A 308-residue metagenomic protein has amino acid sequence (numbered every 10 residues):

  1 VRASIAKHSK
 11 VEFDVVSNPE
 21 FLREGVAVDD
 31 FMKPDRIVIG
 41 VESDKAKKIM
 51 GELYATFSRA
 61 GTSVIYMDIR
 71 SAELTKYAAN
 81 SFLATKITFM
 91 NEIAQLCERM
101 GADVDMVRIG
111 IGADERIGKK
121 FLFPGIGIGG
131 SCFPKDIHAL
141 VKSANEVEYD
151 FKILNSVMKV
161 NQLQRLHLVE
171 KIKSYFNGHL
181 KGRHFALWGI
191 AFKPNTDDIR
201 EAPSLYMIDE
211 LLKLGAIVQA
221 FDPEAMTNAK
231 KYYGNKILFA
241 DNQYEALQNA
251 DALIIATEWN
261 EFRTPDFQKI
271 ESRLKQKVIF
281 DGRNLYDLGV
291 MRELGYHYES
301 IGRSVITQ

Functional and structural regions predicted by a protein language model:
V1-Q308: Structural/interface elements that position substrates and couple domains in central-metabolism enzymes
